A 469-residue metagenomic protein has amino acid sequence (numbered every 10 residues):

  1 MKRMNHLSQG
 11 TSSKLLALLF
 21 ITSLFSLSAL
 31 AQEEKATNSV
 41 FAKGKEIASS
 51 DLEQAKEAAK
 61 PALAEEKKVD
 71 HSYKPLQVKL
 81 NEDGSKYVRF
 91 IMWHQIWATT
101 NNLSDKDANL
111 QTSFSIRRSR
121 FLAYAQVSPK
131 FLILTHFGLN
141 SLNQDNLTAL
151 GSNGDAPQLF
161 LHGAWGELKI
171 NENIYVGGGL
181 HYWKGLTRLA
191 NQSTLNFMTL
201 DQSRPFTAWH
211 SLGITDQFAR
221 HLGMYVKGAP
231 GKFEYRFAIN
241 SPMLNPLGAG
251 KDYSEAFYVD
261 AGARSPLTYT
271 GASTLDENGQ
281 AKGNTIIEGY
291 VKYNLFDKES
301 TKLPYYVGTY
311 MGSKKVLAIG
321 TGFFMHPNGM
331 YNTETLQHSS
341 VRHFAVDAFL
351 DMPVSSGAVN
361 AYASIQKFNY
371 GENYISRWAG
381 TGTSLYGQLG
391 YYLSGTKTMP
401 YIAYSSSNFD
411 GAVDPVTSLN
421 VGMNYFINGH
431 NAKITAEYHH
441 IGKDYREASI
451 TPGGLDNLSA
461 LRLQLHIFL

Functional and structural regions predicted by a protein language model:
K2-A17: Bacterial N-terminal signal peptides that target proteins for export
L16-S26: Bacterial N-terminal signal peptides
A29-Q95, G231, L469: N-terminal periplasmic/intermembrane-space "pro-region" immediately following the signal or transit peptide
L76-L103, A108-N245, G283-E299, F323 (+6 more regions): Outer membrane beta-barrel
K79, D107-Q111, S152-N153, H210-T215 (+6 more regions): Outer-membrane beta-barrel domain signature
L275-E277, N431-L463: Predominantly the C-terminal beta-signal and adjacent terminal strand-loop region of outer-membrane beta-barrel
T285-K298, M423, L455-L469: Outer-membrane beta-barrel "beta-signal"
F296, S300-D410, T417-S418, Y425: Detector for outer-membrane/organellar transmembrane beta-barrel domains, recognizing the amphipathic beta-strand
